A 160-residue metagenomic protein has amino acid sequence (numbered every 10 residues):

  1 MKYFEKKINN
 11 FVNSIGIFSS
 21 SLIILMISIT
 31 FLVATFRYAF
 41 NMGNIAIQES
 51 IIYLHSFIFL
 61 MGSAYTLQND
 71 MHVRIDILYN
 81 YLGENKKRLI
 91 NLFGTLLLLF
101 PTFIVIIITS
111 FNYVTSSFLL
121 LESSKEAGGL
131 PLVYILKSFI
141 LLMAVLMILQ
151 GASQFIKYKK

Functional and structural regions predicted by a protein language model:
M1-K160: Alpha-helical transmembrane segments and membrane-interface helix-loop junctions in multi-pass membrane proteins
